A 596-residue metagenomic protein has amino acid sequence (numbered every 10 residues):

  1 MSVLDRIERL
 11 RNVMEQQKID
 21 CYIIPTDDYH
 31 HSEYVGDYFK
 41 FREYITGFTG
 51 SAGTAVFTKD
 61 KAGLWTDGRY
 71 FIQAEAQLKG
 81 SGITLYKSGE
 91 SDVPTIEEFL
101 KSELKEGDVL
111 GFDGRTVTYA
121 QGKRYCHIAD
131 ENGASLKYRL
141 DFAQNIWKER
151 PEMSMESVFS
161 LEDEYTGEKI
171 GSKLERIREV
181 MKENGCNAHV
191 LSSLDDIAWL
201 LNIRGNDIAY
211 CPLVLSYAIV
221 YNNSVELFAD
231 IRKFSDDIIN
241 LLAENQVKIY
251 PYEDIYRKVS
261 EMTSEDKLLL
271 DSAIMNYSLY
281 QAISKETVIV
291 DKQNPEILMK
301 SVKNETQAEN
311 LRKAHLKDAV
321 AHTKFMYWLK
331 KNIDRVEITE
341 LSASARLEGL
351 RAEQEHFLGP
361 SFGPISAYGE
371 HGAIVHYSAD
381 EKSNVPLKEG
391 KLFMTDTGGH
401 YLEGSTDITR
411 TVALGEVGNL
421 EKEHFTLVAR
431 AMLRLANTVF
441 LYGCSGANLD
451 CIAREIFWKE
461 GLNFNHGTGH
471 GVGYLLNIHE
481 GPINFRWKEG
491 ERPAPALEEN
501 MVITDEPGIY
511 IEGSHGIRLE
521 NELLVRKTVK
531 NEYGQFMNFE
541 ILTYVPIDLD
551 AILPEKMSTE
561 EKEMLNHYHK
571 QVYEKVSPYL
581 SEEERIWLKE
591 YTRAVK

Functional and structural regions predicted by a protein language model:
M1-K596: Active-site neighborhoods and metal-handling regions in enzymes and metal-associated proteins
